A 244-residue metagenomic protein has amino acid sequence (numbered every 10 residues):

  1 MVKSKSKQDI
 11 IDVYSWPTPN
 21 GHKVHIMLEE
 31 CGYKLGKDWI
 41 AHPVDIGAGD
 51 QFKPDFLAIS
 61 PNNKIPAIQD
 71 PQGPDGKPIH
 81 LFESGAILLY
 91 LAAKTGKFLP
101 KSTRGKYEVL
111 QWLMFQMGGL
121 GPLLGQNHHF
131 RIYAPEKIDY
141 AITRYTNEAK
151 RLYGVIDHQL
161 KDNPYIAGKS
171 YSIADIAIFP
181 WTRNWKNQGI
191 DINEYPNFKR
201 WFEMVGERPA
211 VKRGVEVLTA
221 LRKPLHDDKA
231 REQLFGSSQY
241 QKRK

Functional and structural regions predicted by a protein language model:
M1-R144, K244: GST-like domain detector, emphasizing the conserved glutathione-binding G-site in the N-terminal thioredoxin-like
D45, I173, L218-L221: Short, solvent-exposed turn/loop segments enriched in Gly/Ser/Thr/Pro and often Arg
F82, R104, N193-N197, R213: Alpha-helix N-cap and coil->helix boundary residues
A92, W181-T182, V215: Active-site-flanking alpha-helical
W112-P209: GST-like fold's C-terminal all-alpha helical module
L160, E207-L225: Charged/polar, low-hydrophobicity segments characteristic of intrinsically disordered regions and flexible loops
L218-K244: Acidic/histidine-enriched, glycine/proline-rich intrinsically disordered or flexible terminal extensions
